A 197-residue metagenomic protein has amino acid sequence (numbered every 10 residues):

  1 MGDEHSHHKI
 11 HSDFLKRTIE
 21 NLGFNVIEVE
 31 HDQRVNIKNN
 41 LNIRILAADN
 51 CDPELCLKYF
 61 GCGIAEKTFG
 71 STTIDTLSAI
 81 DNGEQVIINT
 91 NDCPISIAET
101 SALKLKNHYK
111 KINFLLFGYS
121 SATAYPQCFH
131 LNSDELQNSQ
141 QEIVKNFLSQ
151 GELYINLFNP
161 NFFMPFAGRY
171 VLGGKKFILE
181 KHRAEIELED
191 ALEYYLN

Functional and structural regions predicted by a protein language model:
M1-V35, A47-C56: Active-site HxH/HxHxD metal-binding segment of metal-dependent hydrolases
D3-H8, T73, E99-L196: Cap/insert and terminal regions of metallo-dependent hydrolase folds
H11-V29, E84-L103, S133-E142: Short, charged, low-hydrophobicity "junction" segments
K16, R44, I178-E180: Short low-complexity, flexible loop/linker segments enriched in glycine and/or proline with clustered acidic
R17-E20, G61-A65, G70-S71, S139 (+1 more regions): Short secondary-structure boundary micro-motifs
E30-K111, L116-A124: Core dinuclear metal-dependent hydrolase active-site scaffold
